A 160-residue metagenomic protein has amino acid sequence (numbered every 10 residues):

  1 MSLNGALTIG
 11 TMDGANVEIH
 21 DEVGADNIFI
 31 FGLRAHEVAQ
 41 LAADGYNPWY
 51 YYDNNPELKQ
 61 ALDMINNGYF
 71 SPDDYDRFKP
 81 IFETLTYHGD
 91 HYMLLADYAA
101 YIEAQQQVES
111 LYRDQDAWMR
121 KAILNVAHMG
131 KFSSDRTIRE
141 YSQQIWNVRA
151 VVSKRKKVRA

Functional and structural regions predicted by a protein language model:
S2-N27: A donor-sugar binding/catalytic signature common to diverse glycosyltransferases and related nucleotide-sugar
I28-A160: C-terminal amphipathic helix plus adjacent low-complexity, charged tail appended to glycosyltransferase catalytic
